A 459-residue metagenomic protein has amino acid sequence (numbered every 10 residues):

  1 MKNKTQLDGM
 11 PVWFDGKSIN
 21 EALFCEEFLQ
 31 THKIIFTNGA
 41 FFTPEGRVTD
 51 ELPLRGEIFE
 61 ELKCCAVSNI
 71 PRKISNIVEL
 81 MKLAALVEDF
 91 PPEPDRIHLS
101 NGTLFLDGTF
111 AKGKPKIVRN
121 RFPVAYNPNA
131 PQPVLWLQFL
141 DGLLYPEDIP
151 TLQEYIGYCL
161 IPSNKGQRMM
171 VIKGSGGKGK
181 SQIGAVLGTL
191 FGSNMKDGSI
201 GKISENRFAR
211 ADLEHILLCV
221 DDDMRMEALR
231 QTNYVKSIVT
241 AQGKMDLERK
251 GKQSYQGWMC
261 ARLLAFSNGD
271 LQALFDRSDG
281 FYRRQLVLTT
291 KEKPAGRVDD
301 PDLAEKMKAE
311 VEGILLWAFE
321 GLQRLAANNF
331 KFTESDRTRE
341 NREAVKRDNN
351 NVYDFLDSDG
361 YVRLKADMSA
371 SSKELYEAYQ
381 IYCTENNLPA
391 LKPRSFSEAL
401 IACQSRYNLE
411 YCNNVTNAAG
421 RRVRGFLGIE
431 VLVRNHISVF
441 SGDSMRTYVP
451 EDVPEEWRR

Functional and structural regions predicted by a protein language model:
M1-Q138, G142, M245, L271-Q272 (+3 more regions): N-terminal nucleic-acid engagement/recognition segments and initiation subdomains in replication, restriction
L29-L54, E93, I97-H98, T103-L217 (+6 more regions): P-loop NTPase catalytic core of nucleic-acid-dependent motor ATPases
T37, D348-L364, E377: A eukaryotic nuclear recognition-module signature that targets compact all-alpha binding cores
E57, E61, I183-V186, I216 (+3 more regions): Alpha-helical scaffold elements adjacent to nucleotide-binding pockets in ATP/GTP-utilizing enzyme cores
S75, F191-S193, G198-R207, L229-T232 (+5 more regions): Positively charged interface segments
A209-Y255: Conserved nucleotide-sensing/catalytic segment adjacent to the nucleotide-binding pocket in NTP-handling enzymes
L217-V220, L263, S267: Conserved two-lobed SF2 helicase motor
K308-N351: Phosphate-handling catalytic cores of nucleic-acid transaction enzymes
